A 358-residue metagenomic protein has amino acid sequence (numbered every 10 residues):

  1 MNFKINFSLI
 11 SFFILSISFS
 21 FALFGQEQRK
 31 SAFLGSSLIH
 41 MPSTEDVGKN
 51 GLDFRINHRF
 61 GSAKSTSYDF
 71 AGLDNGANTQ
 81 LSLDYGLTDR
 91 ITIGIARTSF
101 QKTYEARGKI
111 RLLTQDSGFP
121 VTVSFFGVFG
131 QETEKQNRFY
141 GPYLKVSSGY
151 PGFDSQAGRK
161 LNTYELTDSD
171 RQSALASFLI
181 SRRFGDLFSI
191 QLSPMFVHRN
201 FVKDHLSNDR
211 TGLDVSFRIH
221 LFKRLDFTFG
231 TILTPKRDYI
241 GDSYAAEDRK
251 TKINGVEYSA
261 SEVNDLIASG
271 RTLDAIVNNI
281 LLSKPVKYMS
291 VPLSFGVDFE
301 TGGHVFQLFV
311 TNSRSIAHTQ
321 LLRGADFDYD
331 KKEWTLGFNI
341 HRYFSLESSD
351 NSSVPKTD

Functional and structural regions predicted by a protein language model:
M1-S11: Bacterial N-terminal signal peptides that target proteins for export
F3-I5, L23-F24, L221-F222: Short, aromatic- and cysteine-enriched interfacial helices/patches that mediate contacts at lipid membranes
I10-S20: Bacterial N-terminal signal peptides
S18-L23, Y343: Hydrophobic membrane-targeting alpha-helices
Q26-A176, S181-F188, V197-N200, I219-F222 (+4 more regions): Transmembrane beta-barrel domains of Gram-negative outer membranes and organellar outer membranes
F196-V197, S207: Active-site/ligand-binding-proximal alpha/beta "capping" segment
H205-L225, G230: A contiguous pocket-lining binding segment that forms or flanks enzyme active sites
